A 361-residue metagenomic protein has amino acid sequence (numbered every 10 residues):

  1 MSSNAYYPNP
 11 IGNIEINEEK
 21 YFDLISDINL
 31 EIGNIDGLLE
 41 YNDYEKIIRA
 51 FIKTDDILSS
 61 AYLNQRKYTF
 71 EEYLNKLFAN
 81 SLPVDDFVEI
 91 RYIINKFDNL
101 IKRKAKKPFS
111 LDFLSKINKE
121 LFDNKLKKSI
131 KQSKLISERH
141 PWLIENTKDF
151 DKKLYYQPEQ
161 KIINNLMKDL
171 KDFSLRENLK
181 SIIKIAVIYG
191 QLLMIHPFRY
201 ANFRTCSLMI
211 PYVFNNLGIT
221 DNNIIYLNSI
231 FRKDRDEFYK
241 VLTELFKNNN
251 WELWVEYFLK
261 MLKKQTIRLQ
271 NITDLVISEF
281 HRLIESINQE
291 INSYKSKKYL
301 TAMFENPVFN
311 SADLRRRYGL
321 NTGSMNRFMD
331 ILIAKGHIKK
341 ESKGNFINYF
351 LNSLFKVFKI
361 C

Functional and structural regions predicted by a protein language model:
M1-C361: FIC/Doc superfamily catalytic core
